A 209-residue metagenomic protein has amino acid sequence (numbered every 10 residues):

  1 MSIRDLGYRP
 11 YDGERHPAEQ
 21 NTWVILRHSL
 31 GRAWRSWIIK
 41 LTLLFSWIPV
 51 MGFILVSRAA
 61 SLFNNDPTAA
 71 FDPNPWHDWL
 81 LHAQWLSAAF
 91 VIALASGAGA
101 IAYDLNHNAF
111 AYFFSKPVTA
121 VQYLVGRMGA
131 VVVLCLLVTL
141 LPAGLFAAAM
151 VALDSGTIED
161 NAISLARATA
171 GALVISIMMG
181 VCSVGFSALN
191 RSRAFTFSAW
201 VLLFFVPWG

Functional and structural regions predicted by a protein language model:
R4, Y8-V24: Short, membrane-interfacial amphipathic segments enriched in basic
P10-G13, L55, D72-L86, V125-R191: Secretory targeting signals
A18-Q20, R27-F45: Membrane-interface helix starts
S46-V50, A130-V131, A143, V201-F205: Residue-level recognition of pore/gate-forming positions within transmembrane alpha-helices of multi-pass
G52-L62, R191-G209: Transmembrane helix segments
L80-Y103: Long, hydrophobic alpha-helical segments
A93-G97, F110, L145, V181-C182: Hydrophobic/aromatic residues in alpha-helical transmembrane segments
A100-A130: Helix-loop-helix units of permease transmembrane domains in multi-pass membrane transporters, especially ABC
